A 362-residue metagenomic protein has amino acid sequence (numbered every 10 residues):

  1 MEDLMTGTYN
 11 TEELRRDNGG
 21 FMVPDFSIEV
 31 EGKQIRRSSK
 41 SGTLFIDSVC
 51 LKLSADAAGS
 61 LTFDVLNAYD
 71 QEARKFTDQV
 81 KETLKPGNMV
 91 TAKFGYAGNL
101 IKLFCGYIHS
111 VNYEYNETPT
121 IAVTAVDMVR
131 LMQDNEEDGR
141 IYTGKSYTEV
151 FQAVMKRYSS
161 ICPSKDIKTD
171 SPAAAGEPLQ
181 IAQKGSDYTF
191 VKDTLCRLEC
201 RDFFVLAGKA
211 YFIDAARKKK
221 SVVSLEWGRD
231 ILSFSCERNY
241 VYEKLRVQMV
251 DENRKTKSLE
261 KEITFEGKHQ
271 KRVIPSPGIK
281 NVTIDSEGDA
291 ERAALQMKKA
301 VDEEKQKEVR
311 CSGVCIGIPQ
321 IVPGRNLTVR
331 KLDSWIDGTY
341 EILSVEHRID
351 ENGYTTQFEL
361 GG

Functional and structural regions predicted by a protein language model:
M1-M128: Assembly/oligomerization scaffold segments
M1-R15, F212, S221-S235, T264: Compositionally biased, intrinsically disordered low-complexity segments enriched in polar/Pro/Gly and often Gln
S48, K102-Y107, A122, G139 (+5 more regions): Well-ordered beta-strand positions in beta-sheet-rich domains
L51, A55-E82, L232-G362: An acidic/polar, Gly/Ser/Thr-rich interaction patch typically located in mid-to-C-terminal regions of proteins
A92, F212-I213, M249: Short hydrophobic/aromatic-rich beta-strand segments that constitute the beta-sheet cores of beta-sandwich/beta-barrel
C105, T148-Q152, Y188-K192, R246 (+1 more regions): Extracytoplasmic/secreted envelope proteins and their assembly/folding machinery, especially bacterial periplasmic
G106-E114, A216-K218, Y340-N352: Short, compositionally biased
E117-D230, C236: Charged- and aromatic-enriched interaction segments used to assemble and dock large macromolecular complexes
